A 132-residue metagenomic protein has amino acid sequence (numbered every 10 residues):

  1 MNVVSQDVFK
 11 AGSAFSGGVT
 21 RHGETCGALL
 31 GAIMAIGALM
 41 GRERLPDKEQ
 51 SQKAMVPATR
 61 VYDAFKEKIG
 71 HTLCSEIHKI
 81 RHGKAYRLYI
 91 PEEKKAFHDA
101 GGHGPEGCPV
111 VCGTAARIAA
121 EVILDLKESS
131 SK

Functional and structural regions predicted by a protein language model:
M1-K10, A38-R60: Phosphate-handling active-site elements
V3, E24, G107, V111: Short, contiguous, pocket-lining structural segments that sit at or immediately flank catalytic/ligand-binding sites
F9-S13, I33, G113: Short amphipathic alpha-helical segments
F15-E24, K48, D99-E106: A short glycine/serine-rich beta->alpha loop
T20-M34: Conserved phosphate/anionic-ligand binding catalytic regions in large, soluble enzymes, centered on
M34-G41, R117-E121: Short glycine/serine- and small hydrophobic-enriched flexible loop segments
M55-K132: C-terminal binding/interaction regions
